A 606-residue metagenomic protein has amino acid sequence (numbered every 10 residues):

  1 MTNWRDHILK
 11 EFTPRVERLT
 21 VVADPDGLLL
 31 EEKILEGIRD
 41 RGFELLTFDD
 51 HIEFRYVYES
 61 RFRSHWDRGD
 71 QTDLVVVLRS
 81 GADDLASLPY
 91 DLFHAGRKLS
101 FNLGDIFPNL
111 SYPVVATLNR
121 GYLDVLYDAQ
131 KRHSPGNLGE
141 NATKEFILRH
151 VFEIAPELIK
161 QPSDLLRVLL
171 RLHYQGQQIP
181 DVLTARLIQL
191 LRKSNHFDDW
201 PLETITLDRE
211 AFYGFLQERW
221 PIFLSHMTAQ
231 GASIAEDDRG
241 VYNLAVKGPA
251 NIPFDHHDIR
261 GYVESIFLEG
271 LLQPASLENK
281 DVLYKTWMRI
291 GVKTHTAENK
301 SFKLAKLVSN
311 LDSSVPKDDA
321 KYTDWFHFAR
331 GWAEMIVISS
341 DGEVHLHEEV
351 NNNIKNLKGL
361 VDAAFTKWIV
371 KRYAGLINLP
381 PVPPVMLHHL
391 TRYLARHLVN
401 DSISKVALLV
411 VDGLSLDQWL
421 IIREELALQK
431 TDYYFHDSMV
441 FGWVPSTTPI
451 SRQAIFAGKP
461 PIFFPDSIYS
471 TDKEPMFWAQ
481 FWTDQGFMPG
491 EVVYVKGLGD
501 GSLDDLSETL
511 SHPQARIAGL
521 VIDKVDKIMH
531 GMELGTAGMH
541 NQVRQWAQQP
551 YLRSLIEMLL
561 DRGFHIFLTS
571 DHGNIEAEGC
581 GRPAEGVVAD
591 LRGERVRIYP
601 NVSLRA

Functional and structural regions predicted by a protein language model:
M1-V406, G413-I566, S570-A606: …; additionally, a secondary subgroup of soluble metalloenzymes is captured
